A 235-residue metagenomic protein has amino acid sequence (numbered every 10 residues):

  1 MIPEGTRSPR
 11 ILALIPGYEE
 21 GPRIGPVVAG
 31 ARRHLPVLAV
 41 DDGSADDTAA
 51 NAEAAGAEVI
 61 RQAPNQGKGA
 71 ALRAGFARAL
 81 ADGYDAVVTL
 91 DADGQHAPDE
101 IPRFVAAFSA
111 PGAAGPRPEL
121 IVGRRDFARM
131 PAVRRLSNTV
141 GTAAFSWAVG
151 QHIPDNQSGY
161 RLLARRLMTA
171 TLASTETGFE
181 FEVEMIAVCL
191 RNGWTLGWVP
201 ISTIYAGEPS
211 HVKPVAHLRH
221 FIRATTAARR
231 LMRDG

Functional and structural regions predicted by a protein language model:
M1-A29: N-proximal low-complexity "stem/linker" segments adjacent to membrane-targeting elements
M1-S8, A148-G150, S174-G235: Hydrophobic helical membrane-anchoring modules
P9-I11, A29-A39, D47: Short loop->beta transition adjacent to catalytic acidic/histidine clusters or analogous donor-positioning motifs
G17, V40-G43, Q62: Conserved sequence signature across two-component system core domains
P22-P26, D46-A55: Acidic helix N-cap motif at the loop->helix transition within catalytic regions of sugar-transfer enzymes
D41-A50, G94: A conserved acidic beta->alpha catalytic loop
P64-A81, P98-F179, Y205-A216, H220-R223: Acceptor/aglycone-binding surface of glycosyltransferases and processive sugar-polymer synthases
Y84-Q95: Short beta-strand-to-loop acidic/aromatic patch adjacent to the donor-nucleotide binding site
